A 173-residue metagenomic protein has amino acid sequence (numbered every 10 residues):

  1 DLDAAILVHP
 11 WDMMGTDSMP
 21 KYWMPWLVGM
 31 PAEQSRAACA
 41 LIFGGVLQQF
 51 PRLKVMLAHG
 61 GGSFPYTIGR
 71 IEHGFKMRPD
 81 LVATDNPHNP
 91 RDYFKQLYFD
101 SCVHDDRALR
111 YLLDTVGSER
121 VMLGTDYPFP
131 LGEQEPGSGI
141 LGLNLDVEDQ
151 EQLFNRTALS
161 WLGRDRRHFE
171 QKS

Functional and structural regions predicted by a protein language model:
D1-R120, E170-S173: Catalytic pocket-lining loop regions of alpha/beta-barrel enzymes, especially the amidohydrolase/enolase/GH5 lineages
D12, D126-Y127: Active-site metal-binding loops of divalent metal-dependent hydrolases
L53, Y98-F99, V103-M122, P128-S173: Mid-to-C-terminal alpha-helical segments outside catalytic/metal-binding sites
